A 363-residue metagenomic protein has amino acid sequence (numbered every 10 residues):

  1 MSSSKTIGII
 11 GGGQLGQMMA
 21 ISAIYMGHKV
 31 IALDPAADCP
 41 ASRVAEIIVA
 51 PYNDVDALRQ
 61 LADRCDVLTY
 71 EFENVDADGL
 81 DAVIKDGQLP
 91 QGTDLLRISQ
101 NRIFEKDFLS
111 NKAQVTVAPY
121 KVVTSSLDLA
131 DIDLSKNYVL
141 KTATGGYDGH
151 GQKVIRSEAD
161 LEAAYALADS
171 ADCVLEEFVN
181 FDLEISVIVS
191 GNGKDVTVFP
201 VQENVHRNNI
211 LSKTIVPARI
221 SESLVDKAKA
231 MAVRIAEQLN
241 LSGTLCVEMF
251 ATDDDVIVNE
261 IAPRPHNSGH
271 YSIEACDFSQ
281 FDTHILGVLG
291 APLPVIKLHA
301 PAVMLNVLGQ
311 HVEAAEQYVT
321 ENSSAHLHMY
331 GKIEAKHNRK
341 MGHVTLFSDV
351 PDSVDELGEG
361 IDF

Functional and structural regions predicted by a protein language model:
M1-Q100, F104-D107: ATP-binding N-terminal substructure of ATP-dependent carboxylate-amine bond-forming enzymes
I98-S186, S190-I235: Active-site nucleotide/adenylate-binding loops and adjacent lid/helix of ATP-dependent enzymes
P119, N137-L140, A171-E176, L245-C246 (+2 more regions): A short linear hydrophobic-aromatic micro-motif
G191-D195, A251-D254, S348-V350: Short acidic-glycine loop/turn motifs at beta-strand connectors
T197, L245, V256-E260: Protein kinase-like catalytic core scaffold
D226-C246, T252-D253, P263-Q310: Active-site "cap" helix and flanking loop/linker of ATP-utilizing ligase/carboxylase catalytic domains
L286-F363: Peripheral (often C-terminal) accessory segments that flank ATP-dependent C-N-forming ligase machineries
